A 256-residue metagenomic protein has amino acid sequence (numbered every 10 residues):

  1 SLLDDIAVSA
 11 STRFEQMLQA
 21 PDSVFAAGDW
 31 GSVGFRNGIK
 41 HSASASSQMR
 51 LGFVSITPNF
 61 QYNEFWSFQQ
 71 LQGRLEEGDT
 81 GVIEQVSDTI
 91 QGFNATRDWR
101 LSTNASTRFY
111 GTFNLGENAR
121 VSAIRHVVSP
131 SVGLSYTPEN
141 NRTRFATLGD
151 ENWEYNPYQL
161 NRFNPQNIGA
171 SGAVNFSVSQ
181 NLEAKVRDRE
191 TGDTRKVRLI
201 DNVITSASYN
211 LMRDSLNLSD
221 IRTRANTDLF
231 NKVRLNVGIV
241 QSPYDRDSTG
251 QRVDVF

Functional and structural regions predicted by a protein language model:
S1-F256: Outer-membrane beta-barrel proteins and related beta-barrel translocases across Gram-negative bacteria
